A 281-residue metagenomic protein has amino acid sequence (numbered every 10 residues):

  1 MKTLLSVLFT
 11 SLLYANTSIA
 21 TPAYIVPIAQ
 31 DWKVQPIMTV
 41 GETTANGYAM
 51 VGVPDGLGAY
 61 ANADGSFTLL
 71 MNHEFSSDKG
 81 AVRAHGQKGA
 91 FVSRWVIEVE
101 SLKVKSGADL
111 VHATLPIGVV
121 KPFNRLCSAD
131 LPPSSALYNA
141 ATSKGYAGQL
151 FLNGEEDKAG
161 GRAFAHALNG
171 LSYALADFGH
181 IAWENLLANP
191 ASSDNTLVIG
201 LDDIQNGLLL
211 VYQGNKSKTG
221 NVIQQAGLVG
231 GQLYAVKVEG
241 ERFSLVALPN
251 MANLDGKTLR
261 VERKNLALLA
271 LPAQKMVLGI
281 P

Functional and structural regions predicted by a protein language model:
M1-T17: Gram-negative bacterial Sec-dependent N-terminal signal peptides
T17-P281: Conserved small-residue
